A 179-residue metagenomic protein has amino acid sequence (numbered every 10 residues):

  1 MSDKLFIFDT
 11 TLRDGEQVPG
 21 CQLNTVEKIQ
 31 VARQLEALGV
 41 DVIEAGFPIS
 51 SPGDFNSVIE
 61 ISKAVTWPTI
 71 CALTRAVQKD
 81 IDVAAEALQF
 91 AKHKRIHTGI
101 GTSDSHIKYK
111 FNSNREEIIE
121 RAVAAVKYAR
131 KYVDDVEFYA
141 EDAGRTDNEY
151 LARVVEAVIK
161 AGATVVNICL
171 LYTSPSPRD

Functional and structural regions predicted by a protein language model:
M1-D14: N-terminal amphipathic alpha-helix/helix-capping segment at the start of soluble metabolic enzymes
L5-F6, V26-L38, I49-P52, N56: N-terminal glycine-rich anion-binding loops that anchor highly charged ligand groups
I7-T10, I43-A45, I70-T74, K94 (+3 more regions): Hydrophobic faces of well-ordered beta-strands that scaffold small-molecule active sites in alpha/beta enzyme cores
V18-V26: Short, polar loop/linker segments at the starts of domains and inter-domain junctions
T25-L38, D82-I107, R115-V136, A143-L171: Alpha/beta enzyme core
I49-A64, V77-D82: N-terminal active-site wall of soluble small-molecule enzyme domains
F55-A72, E120-K131: Alpha-helix-loop-beta-strand connector modules within alpha/beta enzyme cores
Y172-D179: Conserved small/polar residues in nucleotide/adenosyl-binding loops
